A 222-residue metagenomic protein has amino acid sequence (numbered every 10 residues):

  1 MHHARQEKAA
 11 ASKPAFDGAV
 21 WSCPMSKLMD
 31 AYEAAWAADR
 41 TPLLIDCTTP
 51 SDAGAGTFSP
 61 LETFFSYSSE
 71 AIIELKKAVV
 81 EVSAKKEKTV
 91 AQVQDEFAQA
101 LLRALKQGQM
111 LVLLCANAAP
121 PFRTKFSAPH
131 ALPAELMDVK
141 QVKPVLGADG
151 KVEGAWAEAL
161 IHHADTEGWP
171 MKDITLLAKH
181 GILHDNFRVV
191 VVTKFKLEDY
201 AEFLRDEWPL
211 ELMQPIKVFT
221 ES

Functional and structural regions predicted by a protein language model:
M1-S222: Conformational switch/transducer regions in large eukaryotic molecular machines and scaffolds
